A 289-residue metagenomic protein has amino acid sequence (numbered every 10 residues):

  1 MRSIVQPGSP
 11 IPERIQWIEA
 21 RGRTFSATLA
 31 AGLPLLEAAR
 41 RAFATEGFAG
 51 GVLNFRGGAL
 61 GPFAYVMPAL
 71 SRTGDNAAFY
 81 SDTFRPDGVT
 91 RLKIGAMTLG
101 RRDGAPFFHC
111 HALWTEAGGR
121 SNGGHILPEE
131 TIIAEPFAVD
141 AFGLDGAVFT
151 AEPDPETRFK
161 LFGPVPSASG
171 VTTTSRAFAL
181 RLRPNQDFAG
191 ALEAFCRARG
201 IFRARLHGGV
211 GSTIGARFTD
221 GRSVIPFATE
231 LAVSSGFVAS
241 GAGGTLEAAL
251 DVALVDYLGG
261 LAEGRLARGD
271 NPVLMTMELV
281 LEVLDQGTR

Functional and structural regions predicted by a protein language model:
M1-T115, S175-G211, G221-R289: Alpha/propeptide regions of enzymes that mature by internal proteolysis
R120-H125, G200-A204: Short amphipathic alpha-helical segments with coiled-coil-like heptad repeat character
S121-P166, S212, A267-R289: Flexible glycine-rich active-site/ligand-binding loops centered on an Asp-His dyad
G124, R158-A168, T173-T174, R183-G190: Active-site glycine-rich loop that binds ribose-phosphate moieties when present
